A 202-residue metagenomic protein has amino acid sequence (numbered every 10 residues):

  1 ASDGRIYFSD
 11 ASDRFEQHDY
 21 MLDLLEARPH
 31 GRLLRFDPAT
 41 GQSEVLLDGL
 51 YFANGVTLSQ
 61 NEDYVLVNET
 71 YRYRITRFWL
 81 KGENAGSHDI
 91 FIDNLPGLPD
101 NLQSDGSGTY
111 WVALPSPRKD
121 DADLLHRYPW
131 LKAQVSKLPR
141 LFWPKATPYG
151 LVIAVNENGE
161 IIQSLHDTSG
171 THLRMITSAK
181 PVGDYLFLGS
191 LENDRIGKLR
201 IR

Functional and structural regions predicted by a protein language model:
A1-R202: Sequence-structural signature of mature extracellular/luminal beta-sheet repeat domains, prominently beta-propellers
